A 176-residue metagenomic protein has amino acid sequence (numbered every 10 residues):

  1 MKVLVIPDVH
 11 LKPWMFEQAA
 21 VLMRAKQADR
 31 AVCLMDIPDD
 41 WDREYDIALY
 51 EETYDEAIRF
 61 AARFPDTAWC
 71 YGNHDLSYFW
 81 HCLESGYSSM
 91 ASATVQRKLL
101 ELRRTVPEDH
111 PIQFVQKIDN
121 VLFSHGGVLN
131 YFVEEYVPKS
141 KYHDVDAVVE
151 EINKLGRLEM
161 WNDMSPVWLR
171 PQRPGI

Functional and structural regions predicted by a protein language model:
M1, Q27-R30, P65-D66, I112-F114 (+1 more regions): Short coil/turn segments at beta-strand junctions that form active-site/ligand-binding loops
M1-K2, C33-E56, E135-E150, G156-E159: Solvent-exposed, charged interface segments at domain starts and junctions
K2-H10, N120-G127: Active-site-proximal beta-strand elements of phosphoester/diester hydrolases
L4, A19, A57, R104-V106 (+1 more regions): Short, flexible coil/linker segments at or flanking structured domains
I6, L11-R97: Core catalytic region of metal-dependent phosphoesterases/phosphodiesterases, especially metallo-beta-lactamase-like
M90-E108, I112-I176: Active-site-proximal loop/helix segment associated with metal-binding centers of metalloenzymes
